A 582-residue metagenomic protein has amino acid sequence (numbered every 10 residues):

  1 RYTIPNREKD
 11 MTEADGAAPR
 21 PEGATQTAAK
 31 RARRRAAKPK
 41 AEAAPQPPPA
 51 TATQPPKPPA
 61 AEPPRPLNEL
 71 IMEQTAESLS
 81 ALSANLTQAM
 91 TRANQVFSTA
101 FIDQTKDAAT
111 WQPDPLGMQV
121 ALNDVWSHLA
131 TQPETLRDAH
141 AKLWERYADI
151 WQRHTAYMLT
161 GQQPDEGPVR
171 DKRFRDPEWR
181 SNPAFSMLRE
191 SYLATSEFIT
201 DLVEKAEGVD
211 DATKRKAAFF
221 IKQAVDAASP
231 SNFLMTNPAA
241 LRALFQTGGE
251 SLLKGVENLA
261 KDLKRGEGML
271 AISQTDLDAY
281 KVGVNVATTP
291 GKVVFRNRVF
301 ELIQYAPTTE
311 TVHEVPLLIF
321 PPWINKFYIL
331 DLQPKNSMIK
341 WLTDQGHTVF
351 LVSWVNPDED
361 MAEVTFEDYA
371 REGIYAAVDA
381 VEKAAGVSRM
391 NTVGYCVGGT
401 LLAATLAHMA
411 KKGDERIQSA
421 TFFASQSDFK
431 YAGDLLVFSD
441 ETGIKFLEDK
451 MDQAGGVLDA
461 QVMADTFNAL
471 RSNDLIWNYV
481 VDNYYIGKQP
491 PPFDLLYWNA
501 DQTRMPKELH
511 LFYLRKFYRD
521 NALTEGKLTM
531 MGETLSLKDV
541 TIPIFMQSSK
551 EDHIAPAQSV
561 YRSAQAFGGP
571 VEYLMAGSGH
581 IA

Functional and structural regions predicted by a protein language model:
R1-E301, V312-H313, F350, S563: Amphipathic, low-complexity, repeat-rich surface-exposed segments
Q119, A239-V294, K450-S536, I542: Alpha/beta-hydrolase
V209-R242, K383, V387, T405-H510: Alpha/beta-hydrolase-fold enzymes
H313-W323: Short beta-strand element of the alpha/beta-hydrolase
D331-V349: Short amphipathic alpha-helix adjacent to the substrate-entry channel of hydrolases
M361-A385: Alpha/beta-hydrolase active-site loop
M546-S548, D552: Short beta-strand/loop motif that positions the catalytic acidic residue of the alpha/beta-hydrolase fold
H553-S559: Conserved alpha/beta-hydrolase "acid-adjacent" motif
